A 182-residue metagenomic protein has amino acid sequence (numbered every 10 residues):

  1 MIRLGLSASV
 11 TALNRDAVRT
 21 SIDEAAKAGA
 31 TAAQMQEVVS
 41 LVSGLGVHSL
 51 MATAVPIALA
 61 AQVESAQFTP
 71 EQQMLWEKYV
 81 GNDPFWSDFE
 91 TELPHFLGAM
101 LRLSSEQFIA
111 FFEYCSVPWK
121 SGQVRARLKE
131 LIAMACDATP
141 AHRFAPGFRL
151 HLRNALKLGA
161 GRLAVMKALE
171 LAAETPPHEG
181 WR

Functional and structural regions predicted by a protein language model:
M1-N14, L128-F144: Amphipathic, charged-and-aliphatic alpha-helical interface segments that function as noncatalytic docking
S9-A28, S49-L128, R153-K157, R162 (+1 more regions): Acidic, glycine/proline-rich low-complexity segments that act as flexible tails and inter-domain linkers
T31: Arg/Lys-rich, alpha-helical DNA-contact motif
S40: Phosphate/adenylate-binding glycine loop and adjacent helical scaffold
G147, A164-R182: Preference for long, well-ordered alpha-helical segments
